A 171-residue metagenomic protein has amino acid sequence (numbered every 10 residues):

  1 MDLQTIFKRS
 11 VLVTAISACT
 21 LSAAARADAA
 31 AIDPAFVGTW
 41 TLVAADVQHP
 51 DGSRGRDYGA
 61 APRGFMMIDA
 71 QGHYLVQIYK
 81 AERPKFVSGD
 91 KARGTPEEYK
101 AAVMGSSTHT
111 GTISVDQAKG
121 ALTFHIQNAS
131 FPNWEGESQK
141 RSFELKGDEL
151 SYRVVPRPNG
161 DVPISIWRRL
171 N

Functional and structural regions predicted by a protein language model:
D2-T14: Bacterial N-terminal signal peptides that target proteins for export
L21-N171: Lipid interaction determinants
